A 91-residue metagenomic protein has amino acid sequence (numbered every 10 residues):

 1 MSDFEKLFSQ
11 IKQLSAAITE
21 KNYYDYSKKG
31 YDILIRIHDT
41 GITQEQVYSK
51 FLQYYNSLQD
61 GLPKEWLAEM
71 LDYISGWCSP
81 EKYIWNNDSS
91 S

Functional and structural regions predicted by a protein language model:
M1-Y31: Short terminal alpha-helical segments
K6, K29, Q46-V47, W66: Structural recognition of alpha-solenoid helical scaffolds
F8, K12-S15, Y31, I35 (+4 more regions): Residue-level detector of alpha-helical secondary structure
I11-I18, N22, I37, Y54 (+2 more regions): Short, flexible helical or helix-coil boundary motifs
Y23-S27, G41, K64: Generic detection of long, well-ordered alpha-helical segments
L34-I37, W85: Intrinsically disordered, low-complexity tails and linkers flanking structured cores
R36-L58, L62: Acidic, low-complexity, intrinsically disordered interaction modules
S57-S91: Amphipathic alpha-helical binding modules
